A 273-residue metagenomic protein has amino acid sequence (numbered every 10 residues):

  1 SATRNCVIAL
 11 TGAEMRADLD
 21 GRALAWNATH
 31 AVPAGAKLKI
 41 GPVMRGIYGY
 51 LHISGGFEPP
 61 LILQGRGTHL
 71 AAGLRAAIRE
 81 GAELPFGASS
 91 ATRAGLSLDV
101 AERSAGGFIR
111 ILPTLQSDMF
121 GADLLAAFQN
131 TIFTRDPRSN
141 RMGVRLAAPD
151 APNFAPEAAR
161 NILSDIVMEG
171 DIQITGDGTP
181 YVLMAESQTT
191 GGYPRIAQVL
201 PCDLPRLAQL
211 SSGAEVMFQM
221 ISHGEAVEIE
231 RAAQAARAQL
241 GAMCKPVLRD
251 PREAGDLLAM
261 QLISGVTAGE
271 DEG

Functional and structural regions predicted by a protein language model:
S1-G273: Conserved "landmark" site that anchors the functional core of diverse proteins
